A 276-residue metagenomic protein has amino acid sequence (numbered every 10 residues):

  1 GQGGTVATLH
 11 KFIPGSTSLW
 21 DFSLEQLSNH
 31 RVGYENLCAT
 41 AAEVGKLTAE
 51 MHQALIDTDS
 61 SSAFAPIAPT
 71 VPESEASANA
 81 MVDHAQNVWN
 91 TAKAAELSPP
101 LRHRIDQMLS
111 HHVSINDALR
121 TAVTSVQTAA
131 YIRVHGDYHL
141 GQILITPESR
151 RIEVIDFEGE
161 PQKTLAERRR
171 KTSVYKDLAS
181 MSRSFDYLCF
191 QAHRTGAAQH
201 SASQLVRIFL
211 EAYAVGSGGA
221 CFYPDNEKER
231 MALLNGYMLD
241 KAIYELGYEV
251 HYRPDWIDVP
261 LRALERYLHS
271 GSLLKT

Functional and structural regions predicted by a protein language model:
G1-T91, E148-F209, A214-A220, N226-E227: Conserved ATP-binding subdomain of kinase catalytic cores across diverse folds
F64-V82, I105, P224-M238, A263-Y267 (+1 more regions): Charge-rich, acidic-biased intrinsically disordered regions
A78-A85, M108-N116, V206, L264: Short amphipathic alpha-helical coiled-coil/interface segments
V88-R133: An alpha-helical support segment within catalytic cores of ATP-dependent transferases
D137: Conserved catalytic-loop position in the HRD/HxD motif
Q199-H200, Q204-F222, A232-T276: ATP/Mg2+ or Mg2+-diphosphate-binding catalytic cores that bind nucleotide phosphates or diphosphates via glycine-rich
